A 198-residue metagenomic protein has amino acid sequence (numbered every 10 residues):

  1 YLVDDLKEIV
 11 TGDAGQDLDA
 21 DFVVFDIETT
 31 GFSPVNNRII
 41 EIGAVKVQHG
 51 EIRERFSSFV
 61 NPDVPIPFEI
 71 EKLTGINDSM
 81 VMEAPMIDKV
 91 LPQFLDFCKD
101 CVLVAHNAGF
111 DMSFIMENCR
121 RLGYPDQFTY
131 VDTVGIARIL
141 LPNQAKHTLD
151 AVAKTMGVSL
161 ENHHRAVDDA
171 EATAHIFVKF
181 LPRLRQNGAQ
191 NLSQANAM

Functional and structural regions predicted by a protein language model:
Y1-G15, V178-M198: Acidic two-metal-ion nuclease catalytic site recognized across multiple nuclease folds, prominently DnaQ/RNase D-T
I9-G12, L18-T129, P142-H164: Conserved non-catalytic scaffold segment of RNase H-like nuclease domains
T29-G31, G135, A172: Short, glycine/acidic-enriched loop or turn micro-motifs at the edges of active sites
V90, R138, A172-T173: Short Asp/Glu-rich motifs
F128-A137: A short, structured active-site edge motif that brings together acidic residues
N143, M156, I176-L184: Change "in soluble alpha/beta enzymes" to "in soluble alpha/beta proteins
R165-V178: Acidic, divalent-metal-coordinating active-site segment for phosphoryl/phosphodiester hydrolysis, typified by short
